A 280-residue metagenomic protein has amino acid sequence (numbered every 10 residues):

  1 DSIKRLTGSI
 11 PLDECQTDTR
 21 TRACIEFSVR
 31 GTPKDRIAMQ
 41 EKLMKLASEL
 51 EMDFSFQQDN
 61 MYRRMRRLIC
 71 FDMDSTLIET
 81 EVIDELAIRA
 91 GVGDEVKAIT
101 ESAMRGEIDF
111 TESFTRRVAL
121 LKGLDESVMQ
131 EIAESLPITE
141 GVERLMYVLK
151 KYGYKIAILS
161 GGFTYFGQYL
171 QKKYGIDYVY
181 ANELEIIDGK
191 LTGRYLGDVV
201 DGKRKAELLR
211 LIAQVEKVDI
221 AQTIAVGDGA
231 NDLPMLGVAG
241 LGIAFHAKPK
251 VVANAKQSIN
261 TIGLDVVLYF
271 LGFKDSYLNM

Functional and structural regions predicted by a protein language model:
D1-F71, N279-M280: Non-catalytic pre-domain segments flanking phosphatase-related domains
P33, I37, L77-T80, G93 (+5 more regions): Electropositive phosphate-/nucleotide-binding environments in soluble metabolic enzymes
E41, G123-M280: C-terminal cap/substrate-recognition subdomain and adjoining C-terminal extension of metal-dependent phosphatase-like
M61-I108: Active-site neighborhood of HAD-like aspartate-dependent phosphohydrolases
R63-M65, A103-L124, L278-M280: Long, charged amphipathic helices and adjacent flexible linkers at domain junctions
A98-S102, F114, L145: Short coil/turn segments at secondary-structure boundaries
